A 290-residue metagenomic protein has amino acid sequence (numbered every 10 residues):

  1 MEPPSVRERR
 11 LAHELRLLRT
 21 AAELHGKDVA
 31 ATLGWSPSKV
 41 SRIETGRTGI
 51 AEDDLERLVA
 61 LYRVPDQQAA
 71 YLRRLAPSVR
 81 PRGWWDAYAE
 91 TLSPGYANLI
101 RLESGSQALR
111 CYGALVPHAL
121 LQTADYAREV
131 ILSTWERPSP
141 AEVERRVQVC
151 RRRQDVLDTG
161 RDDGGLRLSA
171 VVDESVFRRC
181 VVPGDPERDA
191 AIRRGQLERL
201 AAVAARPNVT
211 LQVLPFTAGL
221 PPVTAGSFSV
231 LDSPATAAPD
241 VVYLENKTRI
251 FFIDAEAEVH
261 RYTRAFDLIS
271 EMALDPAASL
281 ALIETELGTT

Functional and structural regions predicted by a protein language model:
M1-G83: Basic, Lys/Arg-rich alpha-helical nucleic-acid-recognition elements, primarily the DNA-binding modules of transcription
E2, H13, D28-A31, R42-T45 (+8 more regions): N-proximal short alpha-helices
E2-L33, P81-S93, T123-G165: Solvent-exposed, charged interface segments at domain starts and junctions
E14, E44, E103, E174 (+1 more regions): Acidic-residue sensor for enzyme active/binding pockets
W35, R42, T91-P94, S104 (+2 more regions): Short, functionally important structural connectors and interaction interfaces within domains
R47, L58, R73-A76, E90 (+4 more regions): Residue-level signal for alpha-helical context at structural boundaries
A70-S104: Short, charged recognition helix plus adjacent turn of helix-turn-helix-like nucleic-acid-binding domains
A108, Y112-T290: Hydrophobic protein-protein interaction segments
